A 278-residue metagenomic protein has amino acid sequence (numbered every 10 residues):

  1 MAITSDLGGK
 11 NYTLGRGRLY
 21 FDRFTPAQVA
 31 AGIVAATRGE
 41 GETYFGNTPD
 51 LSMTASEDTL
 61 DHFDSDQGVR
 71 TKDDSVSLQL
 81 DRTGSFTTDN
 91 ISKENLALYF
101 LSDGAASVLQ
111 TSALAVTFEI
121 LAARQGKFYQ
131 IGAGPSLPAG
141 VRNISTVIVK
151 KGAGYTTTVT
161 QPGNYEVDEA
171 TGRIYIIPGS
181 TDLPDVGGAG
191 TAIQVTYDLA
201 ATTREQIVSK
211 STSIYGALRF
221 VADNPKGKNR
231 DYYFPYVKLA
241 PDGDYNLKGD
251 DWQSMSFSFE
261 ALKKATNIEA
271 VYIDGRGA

Functional and structural regions predicted by a protein language model:
A2-Y99, P162-Y165, R230, Y236-S256 (+1 more regions): Solvent-exposed edge beta-strands and adjacent loop segments that serve as assembly or binding interfaces
T54-D61, G190-Q194, R204-I207, G227-F234: N-terminal start-of-chain detector that recognizes signal peptides and the immediate post-cleavage beginning
V76, A123, L137, L183-G187: Hydrophobic beta-strand core residues of beta-sandwich domains
T83-T87, A192-T196, A217-R219, S256-E260: Beta-strand secondary-structure signal
E94-I177, D198-G216, D223-K226: Extended beta-strand solenoid/passenger and fiber regions
T146-K150, Y175-D185, R230-A278: Mixed-charge, glycine-accented linear interaction segment located at domain edges/termini
P178-T202: Small/polar beta-strand repeat architecture
